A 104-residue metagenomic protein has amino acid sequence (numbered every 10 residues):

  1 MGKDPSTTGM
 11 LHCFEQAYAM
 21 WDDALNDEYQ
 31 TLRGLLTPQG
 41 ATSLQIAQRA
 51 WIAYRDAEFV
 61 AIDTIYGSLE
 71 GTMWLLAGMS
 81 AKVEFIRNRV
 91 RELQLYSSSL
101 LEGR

Functional and structural regions predicted by a protein language model:
M1-R104: N-terminal alpha-helical modules
